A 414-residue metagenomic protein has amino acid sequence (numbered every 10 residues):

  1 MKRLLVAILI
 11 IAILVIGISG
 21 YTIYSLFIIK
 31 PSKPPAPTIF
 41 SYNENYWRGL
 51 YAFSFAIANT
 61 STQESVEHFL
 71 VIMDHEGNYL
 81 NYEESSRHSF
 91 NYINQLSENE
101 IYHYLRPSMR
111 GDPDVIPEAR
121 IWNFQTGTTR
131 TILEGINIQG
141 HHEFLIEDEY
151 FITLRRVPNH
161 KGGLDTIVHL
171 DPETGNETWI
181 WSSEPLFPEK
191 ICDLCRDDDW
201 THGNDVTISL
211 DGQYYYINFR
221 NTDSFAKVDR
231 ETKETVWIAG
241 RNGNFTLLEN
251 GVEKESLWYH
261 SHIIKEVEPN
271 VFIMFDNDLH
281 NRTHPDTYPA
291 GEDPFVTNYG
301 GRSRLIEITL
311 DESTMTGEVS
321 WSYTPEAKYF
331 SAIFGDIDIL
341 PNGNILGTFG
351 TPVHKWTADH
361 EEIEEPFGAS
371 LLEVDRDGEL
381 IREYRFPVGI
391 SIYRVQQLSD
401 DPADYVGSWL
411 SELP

Functional and structural regions predicted by a protein language model:
M1-L26: Secretory targeting signatures
S25-P414: Histidine-/acidic-rich catalytic cores in large beta-rich domains
